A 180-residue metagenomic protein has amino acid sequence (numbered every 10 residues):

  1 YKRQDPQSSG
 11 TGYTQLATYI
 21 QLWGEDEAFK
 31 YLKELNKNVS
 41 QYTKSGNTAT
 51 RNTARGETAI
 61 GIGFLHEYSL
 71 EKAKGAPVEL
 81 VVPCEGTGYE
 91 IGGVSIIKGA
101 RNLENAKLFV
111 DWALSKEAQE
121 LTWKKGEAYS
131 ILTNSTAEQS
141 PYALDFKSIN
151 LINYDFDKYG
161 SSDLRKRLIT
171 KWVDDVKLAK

Functional and structural regions predicted by a protein language model:
K2-E57: Extracytoplasmic ligand-binding site segments that recognize negatively charged/polar headgroups
D5, L65-H66, K125-G126: Short secondary-structure boundary segments
Q7-G10, H66-S69, E85-G88, R101: Solvent-exposed loop/turn segments at secondary-structure junctions within structured extracellular/periplasmic domains
Y31-N36, Y42-T43, K74-A100: Periplasmic-binding protein-like
A49-T50, Y68, A106, Q119: Short, hydrophobic alpha-helical packing/hinge segments within bilobed ligand-binding/sensory domains
A54, A59-P77: A ligand-binding cleft/hinge motif common to bilobed small-molecule-binding domains
G88, G92, I97-N153: Mature extracytoplasmic/periplasmic domains
Y154-K180: Conserved C-terminal helix/tail region of periplasmic/extracytoplasmic solute-binding proteins
